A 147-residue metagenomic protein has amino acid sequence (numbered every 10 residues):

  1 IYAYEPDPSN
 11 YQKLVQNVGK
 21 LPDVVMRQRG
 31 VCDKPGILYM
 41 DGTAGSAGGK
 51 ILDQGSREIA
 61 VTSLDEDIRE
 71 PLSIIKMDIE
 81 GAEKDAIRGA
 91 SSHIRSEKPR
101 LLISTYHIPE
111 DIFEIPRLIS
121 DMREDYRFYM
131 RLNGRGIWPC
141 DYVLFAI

Functional and structural regions predicted by a protein language model:
I1-I147: Phosphate/nucleotide-binding beta-alpha loop and adjacent structural elements of enzyme active sites
